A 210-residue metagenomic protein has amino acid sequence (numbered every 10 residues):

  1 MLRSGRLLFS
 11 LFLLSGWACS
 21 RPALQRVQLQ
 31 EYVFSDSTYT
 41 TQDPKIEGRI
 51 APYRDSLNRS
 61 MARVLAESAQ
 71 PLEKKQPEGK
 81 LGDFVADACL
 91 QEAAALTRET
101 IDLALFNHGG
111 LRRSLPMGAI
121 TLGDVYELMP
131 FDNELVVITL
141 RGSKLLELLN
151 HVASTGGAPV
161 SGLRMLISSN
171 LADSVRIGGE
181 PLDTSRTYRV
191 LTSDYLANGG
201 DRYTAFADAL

Functional and structural regions predicted by a protein language model:
M1-L8: Bacterial N-terminal signal peptides that target proteins for export
R6, V64, E73-Q76, D132 (+1 more regions): Short, functionally important structural connectors and interaction interfaces within domains
L7, I50, R54, N58 (+2 more regions): Alpha-helix initiation and N-capping motif
S10-L13: Sec-dependent N-terminal signal peptides
W17-C19: N-terminal Sec signal peptide cleavage junction
R21-S35, A86, L90-E92, E99-A104 (+1 more regions): Feature captures C-terminal
Q28-S114: Hard-cation-handling environments
